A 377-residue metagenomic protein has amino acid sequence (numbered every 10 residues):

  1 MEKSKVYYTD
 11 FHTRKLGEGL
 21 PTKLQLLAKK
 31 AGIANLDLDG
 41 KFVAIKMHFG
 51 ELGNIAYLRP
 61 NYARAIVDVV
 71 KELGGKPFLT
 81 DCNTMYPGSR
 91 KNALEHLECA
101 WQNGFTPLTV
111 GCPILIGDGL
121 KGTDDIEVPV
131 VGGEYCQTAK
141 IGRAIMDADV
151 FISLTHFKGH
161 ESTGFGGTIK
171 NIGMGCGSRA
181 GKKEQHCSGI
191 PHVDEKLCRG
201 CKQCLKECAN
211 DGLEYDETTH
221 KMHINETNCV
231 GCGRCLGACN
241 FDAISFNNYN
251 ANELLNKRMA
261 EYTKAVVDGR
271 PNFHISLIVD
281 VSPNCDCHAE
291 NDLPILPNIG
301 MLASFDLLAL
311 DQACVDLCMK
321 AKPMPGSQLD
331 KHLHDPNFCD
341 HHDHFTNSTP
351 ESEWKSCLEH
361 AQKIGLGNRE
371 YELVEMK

Functional and structural regions predicted by a protein language model:
E2-M47, L52-N54, L58-Y62, L73-T80 (+1 more regions): Extended, low-polarity segments enriched in aliphatic/aromatic residues
V70: Hydrophobic pocket-lining residues that define ligand/cofactor binding sites across diverse proteins
